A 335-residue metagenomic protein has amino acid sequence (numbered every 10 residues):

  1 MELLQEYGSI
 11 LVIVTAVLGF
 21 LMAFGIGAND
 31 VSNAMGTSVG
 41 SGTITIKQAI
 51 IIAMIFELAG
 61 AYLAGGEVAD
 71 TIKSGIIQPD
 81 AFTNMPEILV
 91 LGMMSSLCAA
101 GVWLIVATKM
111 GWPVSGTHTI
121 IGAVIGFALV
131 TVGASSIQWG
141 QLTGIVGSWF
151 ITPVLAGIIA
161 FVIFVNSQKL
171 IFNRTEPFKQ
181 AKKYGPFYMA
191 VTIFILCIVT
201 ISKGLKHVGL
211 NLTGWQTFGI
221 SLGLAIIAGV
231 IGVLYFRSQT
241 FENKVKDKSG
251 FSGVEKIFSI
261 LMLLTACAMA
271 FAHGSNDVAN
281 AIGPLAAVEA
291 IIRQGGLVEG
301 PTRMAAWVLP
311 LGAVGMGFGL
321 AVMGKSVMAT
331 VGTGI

Functional and structural regions predicted by a protein language model:
M1-I335: Alpha-helical transmembrane segments and immediately membrane-proximal extracytoplasmic
